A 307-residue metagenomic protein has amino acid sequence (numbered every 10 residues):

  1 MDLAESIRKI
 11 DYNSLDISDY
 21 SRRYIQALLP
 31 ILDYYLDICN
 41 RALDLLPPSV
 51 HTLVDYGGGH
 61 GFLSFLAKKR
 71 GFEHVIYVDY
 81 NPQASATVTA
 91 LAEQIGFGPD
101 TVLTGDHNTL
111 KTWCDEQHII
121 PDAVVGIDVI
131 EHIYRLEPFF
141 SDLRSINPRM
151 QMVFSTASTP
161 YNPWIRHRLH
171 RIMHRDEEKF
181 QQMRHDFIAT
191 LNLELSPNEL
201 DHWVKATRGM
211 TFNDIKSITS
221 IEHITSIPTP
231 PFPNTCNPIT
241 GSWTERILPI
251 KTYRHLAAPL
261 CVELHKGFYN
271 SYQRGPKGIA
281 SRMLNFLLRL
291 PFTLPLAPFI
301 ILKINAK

Functional and structural regions predicted by a protein language model:
M1-I119, Y272-S281, L296-I300: Conserved N-terminal segment of class I S-adenosyl-L-methionine
H51, D122, M150: Conserved acidic residues
A84, H132-R135: Short phosphate-engaging motifs
V125: A conserved beta-strand element that flanks and buttresses the S-adenosyl-L-methionine
V129: Hydrophobic adenine-recognition pocket in adenosine-nucleotide-binding enzymes
Y134-I301: S-adenosyl-L-methionine-dependent methyltransferase catalytic module, highlighting the catalytic core
I304-A306: Active-site beta-strand termini and strand-to-loop segments that position acidic
